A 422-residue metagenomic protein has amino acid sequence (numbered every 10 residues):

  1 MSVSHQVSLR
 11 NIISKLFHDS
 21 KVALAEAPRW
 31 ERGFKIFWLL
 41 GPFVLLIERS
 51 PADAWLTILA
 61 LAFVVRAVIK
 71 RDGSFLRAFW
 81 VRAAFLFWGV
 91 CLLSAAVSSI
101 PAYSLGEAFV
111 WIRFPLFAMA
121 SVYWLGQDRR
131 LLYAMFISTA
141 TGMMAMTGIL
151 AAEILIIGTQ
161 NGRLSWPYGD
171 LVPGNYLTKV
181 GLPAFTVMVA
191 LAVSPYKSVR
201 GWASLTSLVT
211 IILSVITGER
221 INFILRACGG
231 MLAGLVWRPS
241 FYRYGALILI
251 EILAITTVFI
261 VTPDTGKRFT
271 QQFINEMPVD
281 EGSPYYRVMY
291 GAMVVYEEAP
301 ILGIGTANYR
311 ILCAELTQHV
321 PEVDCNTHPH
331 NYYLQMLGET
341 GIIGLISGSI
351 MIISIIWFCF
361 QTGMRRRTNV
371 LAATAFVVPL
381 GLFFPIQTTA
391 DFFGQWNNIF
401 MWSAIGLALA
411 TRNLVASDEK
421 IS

Functional and structural regions predicted by a protein language model:
M1-G106, Y123-Y133, I137, L191-G201 (+2 more regions): Transmembrane signal-anchor hairpin modules in multi-pass inner-membrane enzymes, especially those that act on
G41-P42, L116, R130-N161, L171-P239 (+6 more regions): Alpha-helical transmembrane segments of multi-pass inner-membrane proteins
S50-A67, A108-M119, Y176-T186, I224-M231 (+2 more regions): Membrane-embedded alpha-helical segments of multi-pass membrane proteins, especially the transmembrane helices
I58-V64, V187-V189, G230-M231, A375-S422: Transmembrane alpha-helices of multi-pass inner-membrane enzymes
A102-G106, G174-L177, T217-L225, N326-N331 (+1 more regions): Membrane-interface catalytic loops of GT-C/OST-like multi-pass glycosylation enzymes that act
I212, G234-D280, Y290-E298, T306: A membrane-periplasm/extracellular boundary helix in multi-pass inner-membrane enzymes that assemble envelope glycans
E276-Y290, L302-T340: Long extracytoplasmic/lumenal interhelical loops at the membrane interface of multi-pass membrane proteins
I342-F383: Hydrophobic transmembrane alpha-helices and their immediate junctions
